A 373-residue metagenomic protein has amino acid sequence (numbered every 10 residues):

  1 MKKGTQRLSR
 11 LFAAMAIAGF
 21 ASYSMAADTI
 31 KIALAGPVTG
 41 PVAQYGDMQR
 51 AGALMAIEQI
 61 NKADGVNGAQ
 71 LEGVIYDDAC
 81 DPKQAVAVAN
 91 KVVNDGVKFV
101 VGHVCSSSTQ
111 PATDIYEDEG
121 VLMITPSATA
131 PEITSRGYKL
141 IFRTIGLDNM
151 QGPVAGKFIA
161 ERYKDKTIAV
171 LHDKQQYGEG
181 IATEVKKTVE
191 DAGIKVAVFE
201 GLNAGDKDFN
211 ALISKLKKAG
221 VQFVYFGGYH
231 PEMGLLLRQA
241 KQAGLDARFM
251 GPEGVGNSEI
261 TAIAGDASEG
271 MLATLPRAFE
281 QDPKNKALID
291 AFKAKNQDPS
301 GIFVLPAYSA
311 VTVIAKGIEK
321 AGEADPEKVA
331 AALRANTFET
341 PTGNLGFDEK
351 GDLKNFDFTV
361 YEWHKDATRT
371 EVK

Functional and structural regions predicted by a protein language model:
K2-R7, L11-M15, A26-K373: Extracytosolic ligand-binding ectodomains
F20-A26: Sec/Tat signal peptide C-region and signal peptidase I cleavage site
